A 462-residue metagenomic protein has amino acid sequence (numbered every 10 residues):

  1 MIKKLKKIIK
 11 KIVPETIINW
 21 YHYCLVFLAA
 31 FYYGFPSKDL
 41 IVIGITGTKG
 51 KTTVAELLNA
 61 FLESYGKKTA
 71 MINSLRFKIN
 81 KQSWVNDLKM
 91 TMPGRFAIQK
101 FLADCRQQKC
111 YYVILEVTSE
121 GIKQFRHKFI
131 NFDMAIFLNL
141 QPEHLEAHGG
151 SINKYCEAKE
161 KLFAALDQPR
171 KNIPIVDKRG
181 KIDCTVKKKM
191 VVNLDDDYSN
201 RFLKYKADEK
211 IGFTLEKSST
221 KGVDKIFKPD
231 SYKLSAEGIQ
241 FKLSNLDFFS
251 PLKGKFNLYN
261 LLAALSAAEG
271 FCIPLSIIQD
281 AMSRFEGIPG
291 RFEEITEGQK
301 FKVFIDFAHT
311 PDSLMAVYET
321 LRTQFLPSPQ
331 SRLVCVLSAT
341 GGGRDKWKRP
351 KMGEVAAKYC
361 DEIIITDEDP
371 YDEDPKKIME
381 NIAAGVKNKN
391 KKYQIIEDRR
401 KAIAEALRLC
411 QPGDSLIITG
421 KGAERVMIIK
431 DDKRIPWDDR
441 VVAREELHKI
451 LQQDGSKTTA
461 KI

Functional and structural regions predicted by a protein language model:
M1-I41, E63, F77, K100 (+10 more regions): N-terminal leader/targeting and accessory segments in enzymes
M1-K6, V13-N19, S266-S276, D280-G290 (+1 more regions): ATP-dependent carboxylate-amine ligase
K4-V192, R201-K206, L262, A268: Phosphate-binding loop of NTP-binding sites
K38-L40, Q108, I136-V303, T323 (+2 more regions): Acidic, Mg2+-coordinating active-site environments of NTP-dependent enzymes
T48, S74, N193, L215 (+3 more regions): Cofactor-binding loop segments of dinucleotide-utilizing enzymes, especially the Rossmann-like FAD- and NAD(P)+-binding
T118-G121, D195-D197, S313, R400-K401: Short beta->alpha connector loops
G121-I122, H144, S199, D372 (+1 more regions): Short glycine-rich, flexible loops that bind phosphorylated cofactors or substrates
F132-L138, E209-L215, C335, I417 (+1 more regions): Short hydrophobic/aromatic-enriched beta-strand-loop microsegments
